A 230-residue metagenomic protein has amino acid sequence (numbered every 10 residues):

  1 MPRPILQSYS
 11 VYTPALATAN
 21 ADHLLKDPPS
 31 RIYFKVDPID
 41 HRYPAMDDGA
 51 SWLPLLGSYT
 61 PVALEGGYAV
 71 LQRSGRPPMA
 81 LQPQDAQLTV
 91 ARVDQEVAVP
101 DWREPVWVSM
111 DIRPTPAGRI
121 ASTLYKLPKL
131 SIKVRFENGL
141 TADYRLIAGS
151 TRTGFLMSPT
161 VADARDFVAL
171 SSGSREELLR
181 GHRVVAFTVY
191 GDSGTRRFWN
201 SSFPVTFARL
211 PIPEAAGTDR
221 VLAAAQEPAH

Functional and structural regions predicted by a protein language model:
M1-P78, I112-P159: Extracytoplasmic
P29, E227-H230: Structured, charged interaction cores in eukaryotic nuclear gene-expression proteins
V36-R103, W107-D111, A148-M157, D166-A169 (+1 more regions): Aromatic/acidic, Gly/Pro-rich catalytic loop(s) in extracytoplasmic/lumenal soluble domains of multi-pass membrane
